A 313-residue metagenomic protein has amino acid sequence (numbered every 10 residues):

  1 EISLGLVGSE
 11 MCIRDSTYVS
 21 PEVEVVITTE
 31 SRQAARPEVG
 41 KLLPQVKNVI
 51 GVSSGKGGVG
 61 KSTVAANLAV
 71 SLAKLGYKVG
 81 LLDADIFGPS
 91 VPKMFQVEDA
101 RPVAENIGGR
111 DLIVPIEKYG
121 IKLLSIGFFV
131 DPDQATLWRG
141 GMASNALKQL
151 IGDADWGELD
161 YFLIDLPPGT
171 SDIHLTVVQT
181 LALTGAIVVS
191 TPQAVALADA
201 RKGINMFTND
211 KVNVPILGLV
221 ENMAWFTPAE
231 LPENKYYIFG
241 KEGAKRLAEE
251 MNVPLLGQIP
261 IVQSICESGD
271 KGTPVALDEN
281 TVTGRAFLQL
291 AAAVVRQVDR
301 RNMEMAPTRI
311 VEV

Functional and structural regions predicted by a protein language model:
I2-I13: Short, small-residue-biased leader/transition segments that mark boundaries at the very start of proteins
E22-K47: Short, basic phosphate-binding NTP loop
K41, D160-Y161, P167-E267: Conserved catalytic-core segment of NTP-binding enzymes
V49-D85, L219: Walker A/P-loop phosphate-binding motif and the immediately C-terminal alpha-helix
L72, Y77-W138, S144, I151: Phosphate-binding loop that captures ATP/GTP phosphates
G127-V177: Phosphate-binding/switch loop-helix module in NTP-utilizing enzymes
K271-T281: C-terminal boundary of histidine-terminating zinc-finger modules
A293, M303-V313: A short, charged, Gly/Pro-tolerant segment at domain boundaries
